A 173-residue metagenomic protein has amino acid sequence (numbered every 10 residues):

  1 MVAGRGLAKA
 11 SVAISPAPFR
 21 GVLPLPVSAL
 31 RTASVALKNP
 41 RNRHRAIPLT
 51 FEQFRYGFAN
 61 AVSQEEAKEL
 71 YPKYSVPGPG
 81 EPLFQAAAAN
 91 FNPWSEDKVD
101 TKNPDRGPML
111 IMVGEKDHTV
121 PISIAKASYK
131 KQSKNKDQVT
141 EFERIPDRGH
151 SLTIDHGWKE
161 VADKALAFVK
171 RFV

Functional and structural regions predicted by a protein language model:
M1-R5: Glycine-rich nucleophile elbow surrounding the catalytic serine of serine-hydrolase chemistry
L7-R43, P82-F91: Flexible "cap/lid" loop of the alpha/beta hydrolase fold
V12-I14, L110-M112, E143: Hydrophobic/aromatic beta-strand patches that form the interior of the parallel beta-sheet core in alpha/beta enzyme
P48-F84: Conserved alpha/beta-hydrolase catalytic His-Asp/Glu region
S95-R106: The feature captures the conserved acid-bearing segment of alpha/beta-hydrolase catalytic domains
P104-D105, I111-V113, D117: Short beta-strand/loop motif that positions the catalytic acidic residue of the alpha/beta-hydrolase fold
H118-A127, K136: Conserved alpha/beta-hydrolase "acid-adjacent" motif
N135-V173: Catalytic active-site module of serine/aspartate enzymes centered on a nucleophile-bearing elbow/loop
